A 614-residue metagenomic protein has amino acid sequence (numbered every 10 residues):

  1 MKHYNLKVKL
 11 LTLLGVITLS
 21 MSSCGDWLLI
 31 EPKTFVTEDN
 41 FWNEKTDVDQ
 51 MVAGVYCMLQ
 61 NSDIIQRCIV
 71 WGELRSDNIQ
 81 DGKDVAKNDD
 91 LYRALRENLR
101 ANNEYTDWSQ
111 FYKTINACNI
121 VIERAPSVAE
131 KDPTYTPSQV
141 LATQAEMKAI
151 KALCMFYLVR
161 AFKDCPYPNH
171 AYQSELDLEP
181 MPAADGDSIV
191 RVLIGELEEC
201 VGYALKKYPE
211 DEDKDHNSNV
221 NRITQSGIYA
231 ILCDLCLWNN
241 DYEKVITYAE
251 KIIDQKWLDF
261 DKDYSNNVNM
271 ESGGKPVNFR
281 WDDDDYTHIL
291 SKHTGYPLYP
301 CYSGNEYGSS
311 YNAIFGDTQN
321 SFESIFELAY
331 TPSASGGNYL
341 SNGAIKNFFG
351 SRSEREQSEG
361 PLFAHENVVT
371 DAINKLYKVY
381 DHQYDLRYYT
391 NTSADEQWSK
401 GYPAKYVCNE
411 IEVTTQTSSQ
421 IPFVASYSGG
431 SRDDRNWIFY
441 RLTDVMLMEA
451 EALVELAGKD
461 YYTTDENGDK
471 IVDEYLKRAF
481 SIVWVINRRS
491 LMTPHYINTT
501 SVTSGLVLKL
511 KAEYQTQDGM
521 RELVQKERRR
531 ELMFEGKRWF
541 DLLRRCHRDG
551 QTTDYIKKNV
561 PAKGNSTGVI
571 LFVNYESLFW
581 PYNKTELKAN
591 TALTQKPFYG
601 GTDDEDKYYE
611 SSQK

Functional and structural regions predicted by a protein language model:
L11-S20: Bacterial N-terminal signal peptides
S23, W27, Y56, C68 (+11 more regions): Long, intrinsically disordered, low-complexity segments
G25-N88, V190, I194-E199, R222-L232 (+2 more regions): An aromatic- and glycine-enriched ligand-binding surface/loop that stacks and positions planar moieties
D49-D63, D84-F162, L178-R191, L197-E210 (+3 more regions): Conserved, well-structured interaction surfaces
P361-L442, M448: Flexible, polar/acidic helix-loop-strand segments at domain edges
